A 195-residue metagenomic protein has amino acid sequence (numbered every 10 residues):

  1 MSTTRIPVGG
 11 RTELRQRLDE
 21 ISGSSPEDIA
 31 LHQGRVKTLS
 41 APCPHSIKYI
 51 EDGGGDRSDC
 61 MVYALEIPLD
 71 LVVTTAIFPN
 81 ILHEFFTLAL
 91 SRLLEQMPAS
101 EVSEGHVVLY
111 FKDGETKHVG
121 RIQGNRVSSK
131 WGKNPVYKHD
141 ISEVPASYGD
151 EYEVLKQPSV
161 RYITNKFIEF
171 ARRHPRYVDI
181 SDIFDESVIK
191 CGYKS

Functional and structural regions predicted by a protein language model:
S2-S91: N-terminal capping segments
T12-E13, V108, S195: Polar low-complexity intrinsically disordered regions enriched in Ser/Thr and small residues
G34, G114-E115, P175: Intrinsic-disorder/low-complexity loop/linker signature
S40-P42, R92-A99, E104-V107, K138 (+1 more regions): Exposed, tryptophan/tyrosine-rich binding patches on extracellular proteins that engage cell-surface glycans
M61-D70, F78-M97, G132-K133, P145-E151 (+2 more regions): Extended interaction regions within the primary functional domain
V62-Y63, V107, R126, E153: Generic structural signal for residues positioned in beta-strands
P79-V136: ...with weaker cross-activation on analogous glycine-rich loops/strands in unrelated enzymes
Q123-S195: Aromatic- and glycine-rich peptidoglycan recognition patches
